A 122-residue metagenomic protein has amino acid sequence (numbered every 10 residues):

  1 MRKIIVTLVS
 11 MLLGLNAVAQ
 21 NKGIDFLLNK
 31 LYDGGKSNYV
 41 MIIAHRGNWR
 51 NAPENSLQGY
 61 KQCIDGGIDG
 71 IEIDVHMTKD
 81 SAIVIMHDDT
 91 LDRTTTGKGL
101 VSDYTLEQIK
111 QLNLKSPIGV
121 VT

Functional and structural regions predicted by a protein language model:
M1-I24: Bacterial Sec-dependent N-terminal signal peptides
N21-D33, V40, H87-T122: Metal-dependent phosphodiesterase/phospholipase catalytic core, i.e., the His/Asp/Glu-rich active-site region
M41-I43, G70: Structural preference for beta-strand elements that scaffold enzyme active sites
H45, C63, D74, I109: Conserved, mostly hydrophobic/aromatic
A52-Q62: Short, acidic/polar
I71-E72, I85: Conserved beta-strand positions in the central sheet of alpha/beta enzyme cores
